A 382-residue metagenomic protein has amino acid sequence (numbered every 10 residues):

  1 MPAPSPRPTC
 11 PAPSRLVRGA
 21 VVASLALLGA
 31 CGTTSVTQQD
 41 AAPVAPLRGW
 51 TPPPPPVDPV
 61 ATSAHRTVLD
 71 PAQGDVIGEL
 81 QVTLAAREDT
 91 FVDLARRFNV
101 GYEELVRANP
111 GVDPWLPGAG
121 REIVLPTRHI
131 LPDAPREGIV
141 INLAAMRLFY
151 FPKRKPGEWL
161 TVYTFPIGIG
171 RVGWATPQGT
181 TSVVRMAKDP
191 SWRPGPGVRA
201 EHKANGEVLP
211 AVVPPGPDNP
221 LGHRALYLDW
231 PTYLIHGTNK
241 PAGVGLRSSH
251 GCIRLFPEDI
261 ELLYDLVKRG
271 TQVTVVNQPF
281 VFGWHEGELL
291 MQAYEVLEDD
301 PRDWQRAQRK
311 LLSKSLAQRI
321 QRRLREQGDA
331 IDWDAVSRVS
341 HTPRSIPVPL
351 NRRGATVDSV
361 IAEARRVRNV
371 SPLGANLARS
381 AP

Functional and structural regions predicted by a protein language model:
P4-V21: Bacterial N-terminal signal peptides that target proteins for export
L28-A30: C-terminal motif of bacterial Sec signal peptides marking the signal peptidase cleavage site
G32-T34: Bacterial signal peptide processing site
A64-N99: Primarily a LysM-type cell-wall glycan-binding module
A86-L116, L160-T161: LysM (lysin motif) carbohydrate-binding repeats in extracellular/periplasmic proteins that recognize
E88, G118-I123, G270-V273: Loop/turn positions that initiate beta-strands
G101-E103, G118-T180, V184-P190, S315-P382: Cell wall/extracellular polymer interaction/catalysis modules
G197-P382: Exported/periplasmic cell-wall-interacting domains
